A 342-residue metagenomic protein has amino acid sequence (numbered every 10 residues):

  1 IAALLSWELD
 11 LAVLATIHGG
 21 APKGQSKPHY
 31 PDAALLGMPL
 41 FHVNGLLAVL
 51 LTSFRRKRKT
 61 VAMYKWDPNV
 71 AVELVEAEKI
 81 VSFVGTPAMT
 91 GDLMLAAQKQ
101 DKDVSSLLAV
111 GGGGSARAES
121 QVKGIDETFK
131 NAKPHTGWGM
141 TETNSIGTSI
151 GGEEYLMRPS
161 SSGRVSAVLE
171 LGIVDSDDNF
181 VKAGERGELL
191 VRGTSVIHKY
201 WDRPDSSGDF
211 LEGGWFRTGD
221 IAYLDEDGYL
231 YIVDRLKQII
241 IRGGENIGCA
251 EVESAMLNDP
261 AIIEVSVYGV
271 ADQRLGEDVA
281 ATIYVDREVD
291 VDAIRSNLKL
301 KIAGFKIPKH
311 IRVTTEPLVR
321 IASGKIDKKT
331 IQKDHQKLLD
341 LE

Functional and structural regions predicted by a protein language model:
A3-L36, F41-V81, A96: Conserved AMP-binding/adenylation subdomain of ANL enzymes
R55-R56, I80-V84, M94-M157, E170: Gly/Ser/Thr-rich phosphate-binding loop
F83, G193, H198-D202, S206 (+3 more regions): AMP-binding/adenylate-forming catalytic core of the ANL superfamily
G114, G139, G163, D220 (+1 more regions): Active-site glycine-centered loops adjacent to acidic/histidine catalytic or metal-binding residues that shape
P134-E142, S162-V165, Y268-A271, R312: Beta-strand->loop->alpha-helix junctions that form or flank phosphate-binding loops in nucleotide-handling enzymes
G172-L190, Y223-D227, E288-V291, D327: Conserved beta-loop-beta connector loops within the AMP-binding
A303-K325: AMP-binding/adenylate-forming catalytic domain of the ANL superfamily
K328-E342: AMP-dependent adenylate-forming
